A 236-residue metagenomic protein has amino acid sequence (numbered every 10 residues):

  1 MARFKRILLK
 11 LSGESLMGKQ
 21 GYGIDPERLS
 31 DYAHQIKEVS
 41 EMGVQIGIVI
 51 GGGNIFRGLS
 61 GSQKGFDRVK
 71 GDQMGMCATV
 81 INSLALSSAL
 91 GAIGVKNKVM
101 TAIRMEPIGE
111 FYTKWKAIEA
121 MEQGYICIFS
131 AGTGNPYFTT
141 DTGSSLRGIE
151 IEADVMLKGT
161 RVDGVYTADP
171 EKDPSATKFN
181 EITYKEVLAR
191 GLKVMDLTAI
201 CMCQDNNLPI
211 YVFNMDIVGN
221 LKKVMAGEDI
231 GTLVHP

Functional and structural regions predicted by a protein language model:
M1-P236: C-terminal catalytic "cap/lid" subdomain
